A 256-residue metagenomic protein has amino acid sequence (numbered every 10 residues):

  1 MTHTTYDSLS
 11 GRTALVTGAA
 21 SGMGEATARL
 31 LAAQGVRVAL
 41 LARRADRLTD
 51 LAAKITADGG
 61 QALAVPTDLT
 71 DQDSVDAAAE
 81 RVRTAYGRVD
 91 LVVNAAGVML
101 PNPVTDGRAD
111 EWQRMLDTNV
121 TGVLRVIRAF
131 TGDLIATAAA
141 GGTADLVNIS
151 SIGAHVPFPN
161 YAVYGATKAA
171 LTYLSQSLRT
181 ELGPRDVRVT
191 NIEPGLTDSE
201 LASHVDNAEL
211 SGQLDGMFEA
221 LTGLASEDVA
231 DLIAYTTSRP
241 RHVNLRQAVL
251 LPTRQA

Functional and structural regions predicted by a protein language model:
A20-S21: Conserved glycine-rich cofactor-binding loop
V36-D50: Conserved glycine-rich Rossmann-like NAD(P)H-binding loop of the short-chain dehydrogenase/reductase
P103-V104, R108-L116: Substrate-binding pocket helix/loop in short-chain dehydrogenase/reductase
T105, V156-A162: Active-site loop immediately N-terminal to the catalytic Tyr-X3-Lys motif of short-chain dehydrogenase/reductase
I127, T167: Active-site helix of classical SDR
S151: Residue(s) in the substrate-gating loop at a strand-loop-helix junction that position the organic substrate next
N191-I192, S211-A256: C-terminal helical subdomain
